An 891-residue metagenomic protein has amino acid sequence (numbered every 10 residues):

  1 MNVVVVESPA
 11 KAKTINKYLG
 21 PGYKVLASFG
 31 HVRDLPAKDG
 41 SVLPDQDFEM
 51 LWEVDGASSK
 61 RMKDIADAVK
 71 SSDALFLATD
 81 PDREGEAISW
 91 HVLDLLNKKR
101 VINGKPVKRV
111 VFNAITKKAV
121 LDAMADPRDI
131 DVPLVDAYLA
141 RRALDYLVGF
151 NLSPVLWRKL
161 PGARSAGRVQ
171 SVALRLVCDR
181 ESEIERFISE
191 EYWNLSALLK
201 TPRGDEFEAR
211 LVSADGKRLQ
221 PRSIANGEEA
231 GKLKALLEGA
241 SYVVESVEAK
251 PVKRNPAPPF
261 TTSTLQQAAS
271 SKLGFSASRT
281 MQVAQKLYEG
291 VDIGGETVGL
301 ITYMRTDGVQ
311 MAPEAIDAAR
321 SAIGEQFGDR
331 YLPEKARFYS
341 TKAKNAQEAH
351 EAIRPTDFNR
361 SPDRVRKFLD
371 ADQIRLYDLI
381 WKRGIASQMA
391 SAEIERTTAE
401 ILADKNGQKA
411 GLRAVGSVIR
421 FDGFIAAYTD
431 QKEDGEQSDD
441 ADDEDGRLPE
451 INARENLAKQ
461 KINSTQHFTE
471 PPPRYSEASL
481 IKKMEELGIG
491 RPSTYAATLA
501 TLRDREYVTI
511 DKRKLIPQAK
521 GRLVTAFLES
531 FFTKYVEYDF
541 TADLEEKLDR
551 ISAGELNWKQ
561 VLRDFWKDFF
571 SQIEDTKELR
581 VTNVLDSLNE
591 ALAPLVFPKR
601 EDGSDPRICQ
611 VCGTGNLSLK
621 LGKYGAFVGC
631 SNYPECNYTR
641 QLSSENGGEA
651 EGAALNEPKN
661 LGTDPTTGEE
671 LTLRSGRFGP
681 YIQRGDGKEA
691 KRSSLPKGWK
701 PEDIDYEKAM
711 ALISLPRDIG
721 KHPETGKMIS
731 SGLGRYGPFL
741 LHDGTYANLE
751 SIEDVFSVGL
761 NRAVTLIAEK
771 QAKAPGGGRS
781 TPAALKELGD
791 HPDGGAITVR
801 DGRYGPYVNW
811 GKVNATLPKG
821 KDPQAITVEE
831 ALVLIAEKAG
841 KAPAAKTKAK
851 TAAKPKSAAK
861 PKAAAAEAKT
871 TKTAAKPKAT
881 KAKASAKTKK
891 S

Functional and structural regions predicted by a protein language model:
M1, D80-D82, L160-S165, A249-P258 (+3 more regions): Conserved short loop/turn motifs at secondary-structure junctions
M1-R142, N151, L156, V212-S213 (+5 more regions): Intrinsically disordered, low-complexity regulatory segments
N2-V3, T14, P21-Y23, L95 (+6 more regions): Basic, low-complexity terminal or inter-domain segments flanking catalytic cores
T14-Y18, D64, A68, A87-L95 (+11 more regions): Alpha-helical scaffold elements adjacent to nucleotide-binding pockets in ATP/GTP-utilizing enzyme cores
I115-A197, K250: C-terminal or mid-to-C-terminal helical accessory/interaction module adjacent to the motor/catalytic core
R218-P258, N452-L457, E470: Metal- or metallocofactor-binding catalytic centers and their adjacent structured scaffolds across diverse enzyme
V244-V247, P256-A269, G295-Y303, P471-K483: Short acidic, hydrophobic short linear motifs in intrinsically disordered regions
V291, G299, E506: Glycine-centered, phosphate/nucleic-acid-interacting loop/turn motifs that mediate DNA/RNA or nucleotide
